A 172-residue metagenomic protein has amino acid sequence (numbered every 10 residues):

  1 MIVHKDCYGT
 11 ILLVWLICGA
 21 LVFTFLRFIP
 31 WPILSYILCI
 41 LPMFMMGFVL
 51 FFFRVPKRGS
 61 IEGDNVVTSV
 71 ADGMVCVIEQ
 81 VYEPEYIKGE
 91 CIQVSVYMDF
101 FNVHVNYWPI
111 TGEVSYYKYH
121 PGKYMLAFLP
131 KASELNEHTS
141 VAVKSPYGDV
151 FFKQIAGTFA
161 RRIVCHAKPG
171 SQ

Functional and structural regions predicted by a protein language model:
M1-Q172: Contiguous, well-folded functional domains in the mature portion of proteins
